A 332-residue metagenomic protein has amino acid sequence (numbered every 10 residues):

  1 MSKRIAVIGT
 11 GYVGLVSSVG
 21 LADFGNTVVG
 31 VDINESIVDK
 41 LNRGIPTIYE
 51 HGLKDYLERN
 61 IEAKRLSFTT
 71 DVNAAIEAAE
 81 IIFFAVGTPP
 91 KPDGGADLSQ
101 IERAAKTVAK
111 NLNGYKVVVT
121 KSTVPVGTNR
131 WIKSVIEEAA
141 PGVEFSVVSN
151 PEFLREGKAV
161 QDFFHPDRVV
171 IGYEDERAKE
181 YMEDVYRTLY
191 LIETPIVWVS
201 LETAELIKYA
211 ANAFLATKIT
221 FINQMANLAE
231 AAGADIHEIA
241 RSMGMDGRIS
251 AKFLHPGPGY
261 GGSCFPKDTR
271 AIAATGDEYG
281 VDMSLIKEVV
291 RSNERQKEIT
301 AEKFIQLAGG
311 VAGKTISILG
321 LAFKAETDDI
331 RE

Functional and structural regions predicted by a protein language model:
M1-E332: Structural/interface elements that position substrates and couple domains in central-metabolism enzymes
